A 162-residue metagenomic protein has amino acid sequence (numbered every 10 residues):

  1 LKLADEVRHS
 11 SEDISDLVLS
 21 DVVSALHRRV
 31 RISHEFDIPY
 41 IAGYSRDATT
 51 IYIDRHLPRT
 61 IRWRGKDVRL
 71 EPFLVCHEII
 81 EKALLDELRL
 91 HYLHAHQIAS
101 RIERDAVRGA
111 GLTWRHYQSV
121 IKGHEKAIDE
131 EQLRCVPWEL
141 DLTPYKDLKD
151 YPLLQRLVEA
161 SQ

Functional and structural regions predicted by a protein language model:
K2-R69, D86-S161: Metalloprotease/metallohydrolase-associated module, dominated by Zn2+-dependent proteases
F73-L85: Active-site recognition of the HExxH zinc-binding catalytic motif
